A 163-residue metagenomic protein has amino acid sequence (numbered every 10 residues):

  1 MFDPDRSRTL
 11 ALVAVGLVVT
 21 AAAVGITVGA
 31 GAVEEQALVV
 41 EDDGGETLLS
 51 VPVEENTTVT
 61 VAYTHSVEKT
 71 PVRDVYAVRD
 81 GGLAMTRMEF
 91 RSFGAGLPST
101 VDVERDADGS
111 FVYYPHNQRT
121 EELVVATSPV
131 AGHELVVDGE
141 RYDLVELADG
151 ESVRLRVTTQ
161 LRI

Functional and structural regions predicted by a protein language model:
M1-A62, P129-A131, V136-G139, L147-I163: Hydrophobic alpha-helical segments
A37, T60, R73-V75, V112 (+2 more regions): Ordered hydrophobic segments in well-structured contexts
D42, H65, D106: Acidic surface patches and DE-rich sequence motifs
G44-S50, K69-P71, F93-G96, R119-L123 (+2 more regions): Short, surface-exposed beta-strand/loop "edge" segments at domain boundaries and coil↔beta transitions
V51-V53, T58-G96: Extracytoplasmic/periplasmic/luminal assembly and interaction segments in envelope/secretory/respiratory proteins
V72, G82-V130: An exposed acidic His-Trp-rich patch
A77, E104-R105, V136: Well-ordered beta-strand positions
T86, L144-V145: Short capping micro-motif at the N-terminus of alpha-helices
